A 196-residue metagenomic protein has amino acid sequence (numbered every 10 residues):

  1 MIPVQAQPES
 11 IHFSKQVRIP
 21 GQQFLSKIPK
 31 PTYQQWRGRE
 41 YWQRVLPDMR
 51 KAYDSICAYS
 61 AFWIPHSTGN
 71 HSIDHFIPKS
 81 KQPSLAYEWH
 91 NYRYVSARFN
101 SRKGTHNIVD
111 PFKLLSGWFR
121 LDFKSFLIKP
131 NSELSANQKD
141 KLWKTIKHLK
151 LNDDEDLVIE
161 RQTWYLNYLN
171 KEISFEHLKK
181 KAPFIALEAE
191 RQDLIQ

Functional and structural regions predicted by a protein language model:
M1-R50, F62-T68, P83-R93, A97-Q196: Extended charged
S55, D74, Y94: Residue-level detector of short, conserved catalytic/binding motifs and their immediate flanks
S55-F62: Local cysteine-cluster metal-coordination motifs and their immediate loop/turn environment, predominantly Fe-S cluster
I73-K79: Histidine-centered catalytic micro-motifs used for acid/base chemistry in nuclease and nucleotide-processing active
